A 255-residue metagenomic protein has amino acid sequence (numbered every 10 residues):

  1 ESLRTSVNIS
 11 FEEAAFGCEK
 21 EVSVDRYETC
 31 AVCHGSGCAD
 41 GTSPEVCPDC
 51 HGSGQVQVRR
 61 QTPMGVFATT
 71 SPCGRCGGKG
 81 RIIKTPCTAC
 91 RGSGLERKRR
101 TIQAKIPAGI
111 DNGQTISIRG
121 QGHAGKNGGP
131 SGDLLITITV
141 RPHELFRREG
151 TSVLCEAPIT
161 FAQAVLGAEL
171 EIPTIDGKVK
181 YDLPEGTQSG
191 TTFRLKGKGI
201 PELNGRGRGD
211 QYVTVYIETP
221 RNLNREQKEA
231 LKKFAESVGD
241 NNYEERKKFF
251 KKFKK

Functional and structural regions predicted by a protein language model:
E1-E19, R81-K255: Charged, often glycine-enriched C-terminal and inter-domain segments that act as flexible interaction/assembly
T5-V7, F11-R99, I172: Cys/His-rich Zn2+-binding cysteine-cluster or related metal-binding knuckle/ribbon modules and their
